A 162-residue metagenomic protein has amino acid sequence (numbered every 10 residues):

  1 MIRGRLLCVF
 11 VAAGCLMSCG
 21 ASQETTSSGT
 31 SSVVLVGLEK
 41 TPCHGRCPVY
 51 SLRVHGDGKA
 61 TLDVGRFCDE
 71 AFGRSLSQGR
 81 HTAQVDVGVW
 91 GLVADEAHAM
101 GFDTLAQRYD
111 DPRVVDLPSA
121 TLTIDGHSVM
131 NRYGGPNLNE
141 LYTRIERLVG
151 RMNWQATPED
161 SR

Functional and structural regions predicted by a protein language model:
M1-M17: Sec-dependent bacterial lipoprotein signal peptides
R3, C19-H44, Y50, A94-R162: Short, well-ordered, aromatic-rich surface patches in folded extracellular/luminal domains
Y50-D69: Short, flexible N-terminal segments of the mature chain
Y50-V54, R80-A83, A120: Hydrophobic/aromatic beta-strand elements that line small-molecule binding cavities or substrate pockets in beta-rich
V54-G58, Q84-L92, I124-V129: A short, structured loop/turn motif at beta-sheet edges
D63-T104: A short-motif feature that recognizes glycine-rich, charge-decorated loops that bind or process nucleotide phosphates
